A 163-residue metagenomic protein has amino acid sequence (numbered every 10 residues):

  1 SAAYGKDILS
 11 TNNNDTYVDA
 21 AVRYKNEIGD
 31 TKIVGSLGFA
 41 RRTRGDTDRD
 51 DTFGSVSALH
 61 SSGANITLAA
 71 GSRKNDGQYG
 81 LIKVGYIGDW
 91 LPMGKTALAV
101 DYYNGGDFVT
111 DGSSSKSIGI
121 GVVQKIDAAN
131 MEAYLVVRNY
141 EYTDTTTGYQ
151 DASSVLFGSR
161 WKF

Functional and structural regions predicted by a protein language model:
S1, S57-S61, R160: Surface-exposed extracellular loop regions of Gram-negative outer-membrane beta-barrel proteins
S1-K6, T16: Solvent-exposed adhesion/ligand-recognition segments of exported proteins
N13-I120, K125: Detector for outer-membrane/organellar transmembrane beta-barrel domains, recognizing the amphipathic beta-strand
S72, V137-T143, A152: A short, acidic, flexible beta-alpha connecting loop/helix-capping segment that sits on the rim of active
V84, D151-F163: Outer-membrane beta-barrel "beta-signal"
T110, T145-G148: Short proline/glycine-enriched turn/loop segments at secondary-structure junctions
G119-Y142, S159: C-terminal closing repeat unit and adjoining cap/tail of repeat-based domains
